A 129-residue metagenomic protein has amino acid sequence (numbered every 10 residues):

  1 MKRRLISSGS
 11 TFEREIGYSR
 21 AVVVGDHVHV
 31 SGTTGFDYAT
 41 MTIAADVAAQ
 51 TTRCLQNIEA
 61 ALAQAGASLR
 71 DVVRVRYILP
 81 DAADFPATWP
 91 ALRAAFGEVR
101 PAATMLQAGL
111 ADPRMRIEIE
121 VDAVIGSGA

Functional and structural regions predicted by a protein language model:
M1-Q56, A60-R74, L79-A129: N-terminal presequence-like segments and the immediate start of the first folded domain
